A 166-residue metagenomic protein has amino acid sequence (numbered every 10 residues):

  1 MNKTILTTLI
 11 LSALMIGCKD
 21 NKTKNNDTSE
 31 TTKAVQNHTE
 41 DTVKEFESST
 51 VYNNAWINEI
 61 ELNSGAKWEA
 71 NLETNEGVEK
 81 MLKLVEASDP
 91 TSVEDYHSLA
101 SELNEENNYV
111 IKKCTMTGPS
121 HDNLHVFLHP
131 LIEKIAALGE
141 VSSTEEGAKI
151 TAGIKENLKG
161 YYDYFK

Functional and structural regions predicted by a protein language model:
N2-T8: Sec-dependent signal peptide recognition, specifically the positively charged N-region followed immediately by
L14-G17: C-terminal motif of bacterial Sec signal peptides marking the signal peptidase cleavage site
D20: Short, conserved catalytic or interaction motifs in soluble domains
T23-P90: Immediate post-signal-peptide N-terminus of mature secreted/exported proteins
L62-E76, K80-E133, A137-E156, G160-D163: Surface-exposed, polar/charged faces of alpha-helical domains in mature secreted/periplasmic/lumenal proteins
